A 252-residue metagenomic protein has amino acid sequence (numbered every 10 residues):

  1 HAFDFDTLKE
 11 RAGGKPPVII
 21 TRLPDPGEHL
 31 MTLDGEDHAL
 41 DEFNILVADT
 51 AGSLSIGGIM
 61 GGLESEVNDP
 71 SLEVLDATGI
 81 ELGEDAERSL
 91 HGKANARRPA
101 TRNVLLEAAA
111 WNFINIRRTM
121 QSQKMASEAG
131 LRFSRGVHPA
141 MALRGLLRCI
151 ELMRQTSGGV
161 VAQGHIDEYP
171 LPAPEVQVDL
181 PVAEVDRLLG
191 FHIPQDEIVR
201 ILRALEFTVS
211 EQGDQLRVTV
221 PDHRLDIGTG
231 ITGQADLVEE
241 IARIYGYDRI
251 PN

Functional and structural regions predicted by a protein language model:
H1-N252: RNA/tRNA-interacting regions in translation and RNA-turnover enzymes
